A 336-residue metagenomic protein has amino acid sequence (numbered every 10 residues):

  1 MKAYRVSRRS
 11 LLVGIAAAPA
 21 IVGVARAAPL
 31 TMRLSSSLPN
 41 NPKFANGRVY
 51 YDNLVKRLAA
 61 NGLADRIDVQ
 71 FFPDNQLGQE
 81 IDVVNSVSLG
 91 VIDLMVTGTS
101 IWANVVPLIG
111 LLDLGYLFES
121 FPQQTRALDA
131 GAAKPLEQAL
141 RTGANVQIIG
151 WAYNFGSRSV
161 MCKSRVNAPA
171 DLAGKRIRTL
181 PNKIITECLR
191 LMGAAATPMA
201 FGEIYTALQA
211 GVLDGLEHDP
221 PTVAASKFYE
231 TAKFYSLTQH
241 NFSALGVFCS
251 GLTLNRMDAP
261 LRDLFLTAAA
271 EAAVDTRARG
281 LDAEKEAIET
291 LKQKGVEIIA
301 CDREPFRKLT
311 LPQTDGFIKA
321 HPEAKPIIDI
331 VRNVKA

Functional and structural regions predicted by a protein language model:
K2-V6, S10-Q123, A132, Q138-A336: N-terminal secretory/targeting leader peptides
